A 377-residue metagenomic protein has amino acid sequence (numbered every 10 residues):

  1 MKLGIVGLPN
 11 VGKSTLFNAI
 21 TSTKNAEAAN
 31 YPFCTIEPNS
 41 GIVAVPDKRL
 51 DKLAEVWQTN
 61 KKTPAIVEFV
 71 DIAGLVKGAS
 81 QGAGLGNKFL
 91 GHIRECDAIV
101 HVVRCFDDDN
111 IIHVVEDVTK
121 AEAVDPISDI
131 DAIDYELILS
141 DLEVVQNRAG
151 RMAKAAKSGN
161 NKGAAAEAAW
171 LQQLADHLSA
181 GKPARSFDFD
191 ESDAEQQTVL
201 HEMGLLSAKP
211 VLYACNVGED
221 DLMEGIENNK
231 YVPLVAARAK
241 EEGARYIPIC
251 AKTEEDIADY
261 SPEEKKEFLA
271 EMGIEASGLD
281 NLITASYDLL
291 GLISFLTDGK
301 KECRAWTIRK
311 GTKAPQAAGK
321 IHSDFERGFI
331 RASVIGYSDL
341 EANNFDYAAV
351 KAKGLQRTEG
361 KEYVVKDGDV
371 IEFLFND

Functional and structural regions predicted by a protein language model:
M1-A121, I127, D134, R151-M152: Conserved G1/Walker A P-loop phosphate-binding module
K2-V6, V11, F17, Q146 (+2 more regions): C-terminal-of-GTPase-core extension/linker across diverse P-loop GTPases
S22, E27-A29, E55-K61, D71 (+10 more regions): Residue-level detector of functional hotspots within protein domains
F33, D47-L50, T63-F69, A83-D97 (+9 more regions): Amphipathic alpha-helical transducer elements in NTP-driven molecular machines
N39, P64-I66, F89-I93, V100 (+7 more regions): Short, surface-exposed linear patches
L75-Q81, T119-V124, D131-L137, A156-G163 (+2 more regions): Flexible beta-alpha connector loops of hexameric P-loop NTPases
A121, Y135-S140, A175, S179-K182: Non-catalytic accessory segments flanking P-loop/AAA+ NTPase cores
